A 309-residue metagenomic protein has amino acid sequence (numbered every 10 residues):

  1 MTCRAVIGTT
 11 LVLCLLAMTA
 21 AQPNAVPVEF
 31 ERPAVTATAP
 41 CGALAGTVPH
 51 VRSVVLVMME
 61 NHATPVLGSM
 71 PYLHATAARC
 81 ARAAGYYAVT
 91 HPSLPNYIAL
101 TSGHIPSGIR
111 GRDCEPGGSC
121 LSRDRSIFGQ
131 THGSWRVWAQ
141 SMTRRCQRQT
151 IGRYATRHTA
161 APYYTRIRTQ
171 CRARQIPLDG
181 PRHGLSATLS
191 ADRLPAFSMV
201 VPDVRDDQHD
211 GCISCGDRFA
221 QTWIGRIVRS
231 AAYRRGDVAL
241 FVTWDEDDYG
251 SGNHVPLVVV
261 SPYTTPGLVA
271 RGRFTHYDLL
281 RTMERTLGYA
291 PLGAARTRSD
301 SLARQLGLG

Functional and structural regions predicted by a protein language model:
M1-V26: Secretory targeting and sorting signals
F30-G309: Flexible, surface-exposed loop/gating regions in the mature catalytic domains of secreted/periplasmic hydrolases
